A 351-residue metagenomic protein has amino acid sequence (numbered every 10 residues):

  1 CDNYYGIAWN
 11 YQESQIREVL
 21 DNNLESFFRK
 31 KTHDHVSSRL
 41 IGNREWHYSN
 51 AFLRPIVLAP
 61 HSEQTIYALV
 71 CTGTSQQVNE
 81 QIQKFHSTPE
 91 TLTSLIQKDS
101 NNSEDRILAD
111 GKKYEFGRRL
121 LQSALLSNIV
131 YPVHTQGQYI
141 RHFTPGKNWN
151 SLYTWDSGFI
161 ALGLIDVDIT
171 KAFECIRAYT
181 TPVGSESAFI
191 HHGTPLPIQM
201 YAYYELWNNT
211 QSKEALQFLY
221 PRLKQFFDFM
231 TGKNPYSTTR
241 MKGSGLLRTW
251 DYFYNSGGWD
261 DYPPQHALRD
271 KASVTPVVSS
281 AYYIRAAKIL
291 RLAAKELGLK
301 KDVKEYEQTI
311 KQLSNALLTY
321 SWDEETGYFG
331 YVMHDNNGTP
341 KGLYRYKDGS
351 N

Functional and structural regions predicted by a protein language model:
C1-N150, E214, K224-T231, A294-E296 (+2 more regions): Acidic/polar, glycine-enriched structural segments that form the non-catalytic walls/loops of the carbohydrate-binding
L20-D21, H33, H61, Y153 (+8 more regions): Active-site-proximal structural scaffolding
H47, D99-F218, K224, T231 (+4 more regions): Substrate-binding groove/exosite segments of carbohydrate-active enzymes
S75-Q76, I160, N337-P340: Flexible loop/turn segments at secondary-structure boundaries
K112-R118, T231-S244, Y282-N351: Catalytic cores of carbohydrate-active enzymes
G137-K147, L196-N209, R240-A272, T326-N351: Carbohydrate-binding/catalytic loop surfaces
D270-S280, K300-V303: Structured, solvent-exposed acidic/aromatic patches
